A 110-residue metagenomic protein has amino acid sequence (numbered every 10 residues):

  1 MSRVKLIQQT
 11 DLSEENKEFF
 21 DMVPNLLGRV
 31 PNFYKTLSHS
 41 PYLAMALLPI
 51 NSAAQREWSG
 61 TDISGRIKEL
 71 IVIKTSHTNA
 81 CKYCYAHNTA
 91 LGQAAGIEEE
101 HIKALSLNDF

Functional and structural regions predicted by a protein language model:
M1-D62, Q93: Mobile cap/lid helix-loop segments that border enzyme active or cofactor-binding sites and regulate substrate access
S2-K5, I71, E100: Residue-level marker of intrinsically disordered, low-complexity segments enriched for small/polar residues
Y34-L37, N51, L70-T75, L105-S106: Short alpha-helical scaffolding segments that buttress acidic/His motifs in well-ordered protein cores
A44, H87-A104: Iron-sulfur (Fe-S) cluster-binding segments and ferredoxin-like electron-carrier domains, especially [2Fe-2S]
L48-A53, E69, Y85-H87: A generic alpha-helix surface/boundary motif
I71-T89: Short, thiol/selenol-centered motifs that function as redox-active sites or metal-ligating centers
D109-F110: Short amphipathic helix-turn segment from helical bundle oligomerization domains, prototypically the retroelement Gag
